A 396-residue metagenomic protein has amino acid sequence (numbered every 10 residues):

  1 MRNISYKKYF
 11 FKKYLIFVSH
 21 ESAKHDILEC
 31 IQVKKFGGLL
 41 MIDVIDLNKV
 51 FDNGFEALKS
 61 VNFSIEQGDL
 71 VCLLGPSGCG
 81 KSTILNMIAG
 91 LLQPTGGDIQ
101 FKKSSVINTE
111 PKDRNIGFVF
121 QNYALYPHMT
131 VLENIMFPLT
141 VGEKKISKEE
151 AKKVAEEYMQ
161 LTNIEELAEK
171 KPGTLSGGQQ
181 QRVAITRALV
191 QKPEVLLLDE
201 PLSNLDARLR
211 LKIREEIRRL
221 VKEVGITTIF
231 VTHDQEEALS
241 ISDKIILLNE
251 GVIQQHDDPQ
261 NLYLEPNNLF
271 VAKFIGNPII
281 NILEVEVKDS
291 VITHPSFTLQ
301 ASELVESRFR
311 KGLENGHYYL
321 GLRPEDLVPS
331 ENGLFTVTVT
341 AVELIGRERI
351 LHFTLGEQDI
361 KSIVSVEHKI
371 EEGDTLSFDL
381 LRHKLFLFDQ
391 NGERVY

Functional and structural regions predicted by a protein language model:
G54-E56: Short coil-to-beta microelement around the adenine-binding A-loop and adjacent beta1/P-loop entry of ABC ATPase
L74-P76: The feature captures the beta-strand-to-loop junction immediately N-terminal to the Walker
A89: Helix-to-loop junction immediately C-terminal to a conserved catalytic motif
T95-D98, E250, L385: Conserved coupling/switch loops of ABC nucleotide-binding domains, chiefly the family-specific signature
G97-S105: Conserved ABC transporter NBD signature motif
R114-G117, Q121, L125-F270: ABC ATPase nucleotide-binding domains
I280-I282, V291-Y396: Non-catalytic connector elements of ABC transporters
